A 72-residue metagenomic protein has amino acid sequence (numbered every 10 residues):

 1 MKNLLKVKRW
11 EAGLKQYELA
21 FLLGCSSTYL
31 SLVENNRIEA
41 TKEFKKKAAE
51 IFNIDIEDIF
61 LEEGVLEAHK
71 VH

Functional and structural regions predicted by a protein language model:
N3-L22: Short basic helix-loop element that most often maps to the first helix and adjoining turn of HTH DNA-binding modules
L5, Q16, S27, K42-K45: Helix-turn-helix DNA-binding elements, focusing on the entry/boundary residues of the two helices that contact DNA
E18, Y29, D58: Residues in the helix-turn-helix
C25-E39: Recognition helix of helix-turn-helix/homeodomain-like DNA-binding domains that insert into the DNA major groove
E34, F44, F52: DNA major-groove recognition helix of helix-turn-helix
K42-E43, E50, E57-H72: Short, charged recognition helix plus adjacent turn of helix-turn-helix-like nucleic-acid-binding domains
